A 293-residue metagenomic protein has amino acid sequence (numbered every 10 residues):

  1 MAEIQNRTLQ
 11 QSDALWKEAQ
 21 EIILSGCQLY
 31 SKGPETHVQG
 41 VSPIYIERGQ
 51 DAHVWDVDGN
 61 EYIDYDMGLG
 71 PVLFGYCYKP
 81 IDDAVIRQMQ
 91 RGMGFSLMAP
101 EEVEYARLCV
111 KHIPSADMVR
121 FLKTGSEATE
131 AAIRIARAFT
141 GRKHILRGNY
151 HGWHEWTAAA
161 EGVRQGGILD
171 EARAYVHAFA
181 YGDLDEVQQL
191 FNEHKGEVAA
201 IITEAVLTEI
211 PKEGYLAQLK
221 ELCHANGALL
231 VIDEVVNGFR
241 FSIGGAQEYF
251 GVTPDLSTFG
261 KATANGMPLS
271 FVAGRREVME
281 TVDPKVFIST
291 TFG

Functional and structural regions predicted by a protein language model:
A2-G293: Conserved N-terminal phosphate-binding loop of PLP-dependent enzymes in the Aspartate aminotransferase
